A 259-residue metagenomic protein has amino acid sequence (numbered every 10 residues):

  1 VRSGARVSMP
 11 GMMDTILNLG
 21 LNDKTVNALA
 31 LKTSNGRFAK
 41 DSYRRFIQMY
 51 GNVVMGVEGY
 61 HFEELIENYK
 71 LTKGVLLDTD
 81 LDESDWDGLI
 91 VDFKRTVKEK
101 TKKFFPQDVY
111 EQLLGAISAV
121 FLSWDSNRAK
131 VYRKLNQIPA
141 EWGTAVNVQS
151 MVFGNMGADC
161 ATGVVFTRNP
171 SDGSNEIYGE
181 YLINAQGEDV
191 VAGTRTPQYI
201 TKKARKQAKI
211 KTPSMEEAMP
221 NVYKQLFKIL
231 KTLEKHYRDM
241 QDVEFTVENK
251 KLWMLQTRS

Functional and structural regions predicted by a protein language model:
V1-S259: Nucleotide/phosphate-binding sheet-loop regions of phosphoryl- and nucleotidyl-transfer enzymes
